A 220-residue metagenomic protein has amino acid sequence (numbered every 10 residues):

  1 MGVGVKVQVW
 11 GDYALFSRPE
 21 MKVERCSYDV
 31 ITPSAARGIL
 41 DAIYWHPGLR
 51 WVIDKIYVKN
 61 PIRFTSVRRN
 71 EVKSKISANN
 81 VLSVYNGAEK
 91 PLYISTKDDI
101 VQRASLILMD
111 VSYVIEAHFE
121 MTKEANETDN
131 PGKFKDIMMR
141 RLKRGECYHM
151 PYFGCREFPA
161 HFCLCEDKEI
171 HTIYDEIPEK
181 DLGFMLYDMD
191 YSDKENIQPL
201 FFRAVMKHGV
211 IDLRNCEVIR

Functional and structural regions predicted by a protein language model:
M1, R50, I107-V111: A short, structural micro-pattern
M1-V23, K207: N-terminal, Lys/Arg- and Ser/Thr-rich interaction peptides
V5, D54, Y113: Residue-level detector of short, conserved catalytic/binding motifs and their immediate flanks
V9-Y13, N60, I115-K123: Beta-strand elements of well-folded, non-transmembrane domains
L15-S17, F64, K123-A125: Residue-level signal for secondary-structure boundary sites
M21, C26-E71: Glycine/small-residue-rich interface belts in oligomeric ring/scaffold proteins and their assembly partners
E71, V81-R220: Internal, well-folded beta-alpha domain core
S74-A78: N-terminal pre-domain segments used for targeting or regulation
